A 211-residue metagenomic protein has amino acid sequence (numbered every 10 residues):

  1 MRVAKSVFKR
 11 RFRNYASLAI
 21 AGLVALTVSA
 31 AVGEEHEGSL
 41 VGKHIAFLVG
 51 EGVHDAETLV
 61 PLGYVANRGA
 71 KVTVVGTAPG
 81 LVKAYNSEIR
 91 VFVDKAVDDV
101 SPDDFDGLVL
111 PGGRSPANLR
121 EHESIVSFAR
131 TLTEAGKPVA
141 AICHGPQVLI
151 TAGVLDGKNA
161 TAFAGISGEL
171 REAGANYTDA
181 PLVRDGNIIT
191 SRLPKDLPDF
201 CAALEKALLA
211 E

Functional and structural regions predicted by a protein language model:
M1-F12: N-terminal secretory signal peptides that target proteins for export/translocation
V3, L26-T27, V32-A135, V139 (+3 more regions): Extended, subdomain-level signal for the structured scaffold at the beginning of enzyme domains
F12-R13, A56: Residue-level micro-sites within transmembrane alpha helices that shape and flank functional polar/acidic positions
Y15-T27: Bacterial N-terminal signal peptides
C143: Catalytic nucleophile serine of serine hydrolases, specifically the conserved "nucleophile elbow" pentapeptide
